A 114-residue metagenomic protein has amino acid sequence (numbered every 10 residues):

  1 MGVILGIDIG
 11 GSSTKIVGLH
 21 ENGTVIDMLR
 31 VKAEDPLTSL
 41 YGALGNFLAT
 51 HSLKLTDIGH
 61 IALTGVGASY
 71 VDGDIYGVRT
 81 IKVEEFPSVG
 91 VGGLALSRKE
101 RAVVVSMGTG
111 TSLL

Functional and structural regions predicted by a protein language model:
G2-D8, I58-A62, A102-S106: Short glycine-aspartate micro-motif
V3-G42: Short glycine-rich, Thr/Ser-proximal phosphate-binding strand/loop in the N-terminal lobe of ATP-dependent enzymes
D8-S13, V66, V105-G110: A short acidic Gly-Thr/Ser loop motif
I16, V71-G73, L114: Short glycine-/acidic-enriched loop or helix-start segments at secondary-structure transitions that form or flank
T24, S69, S112: Surface-exposed, flexible loop/turn segments at secondary-structure boundaries
L29-A33, L44, A49-E85: Short beta-strand-loop/turn "lid" adjacent to the catalytic site in phosphate-handling enzymes
S39-N46, V91-A95: Alpha-helical scaffold segments in soluble metabolic enzymes
Y76, I81-S106, S112-L114: Conserved phosphate-binding catalytic cores of ATP/NTP-utilizing and phosphoryl-transfer enzymes
